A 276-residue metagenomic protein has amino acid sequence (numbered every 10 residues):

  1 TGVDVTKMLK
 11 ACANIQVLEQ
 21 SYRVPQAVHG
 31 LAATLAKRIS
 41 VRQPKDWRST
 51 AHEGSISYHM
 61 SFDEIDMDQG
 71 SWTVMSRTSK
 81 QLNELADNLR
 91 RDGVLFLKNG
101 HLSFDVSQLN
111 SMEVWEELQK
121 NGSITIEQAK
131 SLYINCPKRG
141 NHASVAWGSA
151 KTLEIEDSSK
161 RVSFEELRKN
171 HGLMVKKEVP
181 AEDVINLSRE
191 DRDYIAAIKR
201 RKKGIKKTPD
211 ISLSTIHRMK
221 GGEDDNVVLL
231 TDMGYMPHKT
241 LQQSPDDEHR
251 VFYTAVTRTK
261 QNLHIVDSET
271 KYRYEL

Functional and structural regions predicted by a protein language model:
T1-E53, T73-E84, N88-R91, N99-V106 (+6 more regions): Conserved helicase motor core of SF1/SF2 NTP-dependent helicases
G54-S71, R77: Conserved interdomain hinge at the start of the Helicase C-terminal
D63-D66, L97, R201-I205: Short boundary motifs at domain starts and secondary-structure transition points
V94-K120: Conserved beta-strand -> loop -> alpha-helix junction used to position metal-binding or nucleic-acid-contacting
E116-H264: Conserved helicase C-terminal RecA-like lobe
D267: Nucleic-acid nuclease catalytic cores
K271-L276: Short, charged/polar "capping" segments at the starts of alpha-helices and the immediately preceding loops
